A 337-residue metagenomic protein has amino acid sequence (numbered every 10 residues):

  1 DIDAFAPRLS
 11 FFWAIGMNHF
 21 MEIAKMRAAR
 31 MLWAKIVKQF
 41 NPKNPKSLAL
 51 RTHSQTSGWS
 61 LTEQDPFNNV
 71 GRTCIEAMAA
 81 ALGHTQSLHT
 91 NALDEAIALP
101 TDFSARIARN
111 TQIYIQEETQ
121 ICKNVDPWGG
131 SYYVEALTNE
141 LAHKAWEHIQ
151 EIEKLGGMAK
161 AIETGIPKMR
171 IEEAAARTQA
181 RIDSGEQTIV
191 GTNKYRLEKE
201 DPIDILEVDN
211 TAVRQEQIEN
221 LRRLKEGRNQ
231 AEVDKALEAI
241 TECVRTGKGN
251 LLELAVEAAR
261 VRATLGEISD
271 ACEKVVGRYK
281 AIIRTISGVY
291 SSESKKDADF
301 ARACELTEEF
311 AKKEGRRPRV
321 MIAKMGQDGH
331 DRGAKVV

Functional and structural regions predicted by a protein language model:
D1, E22-I36, E63-C74: Active-site cavity-forming subdomains of large catalytic enzyme subunits
D1-F20, V37-E63, M78-I97, Y114-E135 (+2 more regions): Core alpha/beta catalytic barrel or barrel-like domain that forms the active/cofactor pocket in diverse metabolic
A4-F5, D234, V244-G247, C304-R319: Glycine-rich phosphate/diphosphate-binding loops that line cofactor/substrate pockets in enzymes
A28-K35, R106-N110, E147, K274 (+1 more regions): Alpha-helical scaffolding segments of alpha/beta enzyme cores, especially the outer helices of TIM-barrel or partial
T62-R72, L99-F103, N139-W146: Conserved phosphate-binding loops in nucleotide/dinucleotide-binding enzymes
F67-M78, E242-V256, G315-M321: Short, hydrophobic/aliphatic alpha-helical segments
D102, N110-I113, E117-R302: Flexible, glycine-rich loop/tail regions that form catalytic "lids" or insertion modules at the edges of active sites
K324-V336: Glycine-rich phosphate/diphosphate-binding loop of Rossmann-like nucleotide-binding domains
